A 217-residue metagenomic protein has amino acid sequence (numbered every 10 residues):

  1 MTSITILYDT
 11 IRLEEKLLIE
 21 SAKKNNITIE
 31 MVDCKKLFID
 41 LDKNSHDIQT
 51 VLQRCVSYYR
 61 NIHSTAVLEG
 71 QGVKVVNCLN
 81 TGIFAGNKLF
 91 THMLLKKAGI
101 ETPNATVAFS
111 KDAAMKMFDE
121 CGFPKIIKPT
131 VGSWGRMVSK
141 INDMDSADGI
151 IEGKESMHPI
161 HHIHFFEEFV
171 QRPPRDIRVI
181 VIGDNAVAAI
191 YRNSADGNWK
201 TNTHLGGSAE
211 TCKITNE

Functional and structural regions predicted by a protein language model:
M1-T81, F90: ATP-binding N-terminal substructure of ATP-dependent carboxylate-amine bond-forming enzymes
T2, Y8, N44, E69-G72 (+3 more regions): Active-site nucleotide/adenylate-binding loops and adjacent lid/helix of ATP-dependent enzymes
E15-L17, N61-S64, N87, R136-M137 (+2 more regions): Short glycine-/acidic-enriched loop or helix-start segments at secondary-structure transitions that form or flank
K35, C55-V56, T130, F169-V170 (+1 more regions): Anionic group-transfer/hydrolysis microenvironments
S57-Y58, N80-G82, N185-A186, R192-N193: Short glycine-enriched loops at secondary-structure junctions
S139-E217: Phosphate-binding site of ATP-dependent enzymes
